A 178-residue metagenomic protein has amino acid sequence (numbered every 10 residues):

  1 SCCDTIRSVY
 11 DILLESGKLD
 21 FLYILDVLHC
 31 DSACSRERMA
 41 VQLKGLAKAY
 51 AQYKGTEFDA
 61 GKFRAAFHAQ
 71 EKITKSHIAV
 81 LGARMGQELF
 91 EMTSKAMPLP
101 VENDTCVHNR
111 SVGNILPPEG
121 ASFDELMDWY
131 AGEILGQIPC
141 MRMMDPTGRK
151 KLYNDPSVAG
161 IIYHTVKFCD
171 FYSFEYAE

Functional and structural regions predicted by a protein language model:
S1-E178: An N-terminal assembly and electron-transfer interface module characteristic of large anaerobic redox and radical
